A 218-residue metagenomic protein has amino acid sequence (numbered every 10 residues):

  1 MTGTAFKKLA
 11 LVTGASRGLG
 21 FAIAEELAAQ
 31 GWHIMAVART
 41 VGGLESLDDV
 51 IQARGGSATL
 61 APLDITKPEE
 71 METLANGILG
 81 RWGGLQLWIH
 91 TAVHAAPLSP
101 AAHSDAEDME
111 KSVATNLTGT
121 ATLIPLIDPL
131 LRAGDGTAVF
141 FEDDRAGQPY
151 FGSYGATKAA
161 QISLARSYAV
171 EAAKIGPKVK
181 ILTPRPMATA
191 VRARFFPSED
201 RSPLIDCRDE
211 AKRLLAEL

Functional and structural regions predicted by a protein language model:
T13, L85-V93, N116, F140-F141 (+1 more regions): Rossmann-fold scaffold of SDR-type NAD(P)-dependent oxidoreductases
S16-R17: Conserved glycine-rich cofactor-binding loop
Q30-S46: Conserved glycine-rich Rossmann-like NAD(P)H-binding loop of the short-chain dehydrogenase/reductase
E72, N76, V93-E110, Y150: Conserved mid-core segment of classical short-chain dehydrogenase/reductases
N76-G80, T115-D135, A169-V170: Amphipathic alpha-helical dimer-interface segment in Rossmann-like NAD(P)H-dependent oxidoreductases
H94, R132-K174, T183-P186: Catalytic loop of short-chain dehydrogenase/reductase
A102-A121, V139, Q161: Catalytic Tyr-X3-Lys loop
K174-P177, I181-P184, T189, P197-L218: C-terminal helical subdomain
